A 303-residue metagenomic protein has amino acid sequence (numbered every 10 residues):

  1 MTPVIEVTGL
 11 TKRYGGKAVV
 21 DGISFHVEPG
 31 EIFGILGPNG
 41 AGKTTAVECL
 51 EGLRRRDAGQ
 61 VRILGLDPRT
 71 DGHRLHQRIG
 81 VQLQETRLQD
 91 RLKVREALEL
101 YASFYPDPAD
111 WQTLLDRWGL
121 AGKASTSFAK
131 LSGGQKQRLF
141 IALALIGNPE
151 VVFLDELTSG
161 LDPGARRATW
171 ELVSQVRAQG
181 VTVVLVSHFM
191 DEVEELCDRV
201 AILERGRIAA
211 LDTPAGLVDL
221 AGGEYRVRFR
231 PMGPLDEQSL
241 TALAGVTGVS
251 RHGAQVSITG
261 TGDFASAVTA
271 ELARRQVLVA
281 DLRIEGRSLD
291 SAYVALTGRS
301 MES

Functional and structural regions predicted by a protein language model:
T2-V7, K12-L185, M190-E204, A210: ABC transporter nucleotide-binding domains
Y14, A102-Y105, A221, A244 (+1 more regions): A broad structural signal for alpha-helix termini and local helix breaks/kinks
D67, P108, A121, V246-T247 (+2 more regions): Short coil/loop linkers at secondary-structure junctions
H76, G80, L115, V218 (+2 more regions): Conserved protein kinase catalytic domain
W170-T259: ABC transporter nucleotide-binding domain
V200-A201, A295-G298: Short low-complexity, flexible loop/linker segments enriched in glycine and/or proline with clustered acidic
G223-L296, S303: Short, charged/small-residue-rich alpha-helical element at the C-terminal edge of ABC transporter nucleotide-binding
